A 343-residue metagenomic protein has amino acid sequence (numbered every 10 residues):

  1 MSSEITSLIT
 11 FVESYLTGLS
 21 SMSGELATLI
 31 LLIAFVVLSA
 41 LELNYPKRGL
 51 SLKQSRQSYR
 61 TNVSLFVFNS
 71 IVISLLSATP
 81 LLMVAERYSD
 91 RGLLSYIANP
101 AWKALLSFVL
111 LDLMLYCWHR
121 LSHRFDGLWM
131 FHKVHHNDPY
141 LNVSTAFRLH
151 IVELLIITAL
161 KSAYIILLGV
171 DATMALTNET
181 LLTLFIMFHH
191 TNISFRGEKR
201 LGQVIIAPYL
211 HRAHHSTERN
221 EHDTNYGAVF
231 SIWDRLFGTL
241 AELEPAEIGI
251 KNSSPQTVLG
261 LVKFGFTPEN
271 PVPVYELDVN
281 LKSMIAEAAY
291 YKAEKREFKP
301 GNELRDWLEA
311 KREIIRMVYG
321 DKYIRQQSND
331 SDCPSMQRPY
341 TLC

Functional and structural regions predicted by a protein language model:
M1-E4, F35-P46: Alpha-helical transmembrane segments of multi-pass membrane proteins
M1-S21, N137-S144, G169, F185-M284 (+2 more regions): Cytosolic/stromal cytosol-facing helical appendages immediately following the last transmembrane segment
E13-G18, V84-Y96: Membrane-interface helix termini and inter-helical loops of multi-pass transporters
S23-L31, S58-N62, N99-S107, L154 (+2 more regions): Residue-level signature of transmembrane alpha-helical entry/exit and packing/kink sites in multi-pass membrane
A40-S58: Membrane-interface helix-loop junction between the first two transmembrane segments
V67-L76, D90-K251: Membrane-embedded catalytic scaffold of the fatty acid hydroxylase/desaturase
K299-Y319: Short, Lys/Arg-enriched alpha-helical microdomains
